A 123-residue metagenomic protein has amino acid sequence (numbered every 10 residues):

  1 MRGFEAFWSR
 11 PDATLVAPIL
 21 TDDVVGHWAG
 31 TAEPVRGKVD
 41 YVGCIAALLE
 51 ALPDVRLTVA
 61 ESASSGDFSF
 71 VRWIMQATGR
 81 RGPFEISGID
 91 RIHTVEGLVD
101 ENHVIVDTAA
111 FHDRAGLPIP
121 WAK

Functional and structural regions predicted by a protein language model:
M1-K123: C-terminal and inter-domain tail/linker signature
